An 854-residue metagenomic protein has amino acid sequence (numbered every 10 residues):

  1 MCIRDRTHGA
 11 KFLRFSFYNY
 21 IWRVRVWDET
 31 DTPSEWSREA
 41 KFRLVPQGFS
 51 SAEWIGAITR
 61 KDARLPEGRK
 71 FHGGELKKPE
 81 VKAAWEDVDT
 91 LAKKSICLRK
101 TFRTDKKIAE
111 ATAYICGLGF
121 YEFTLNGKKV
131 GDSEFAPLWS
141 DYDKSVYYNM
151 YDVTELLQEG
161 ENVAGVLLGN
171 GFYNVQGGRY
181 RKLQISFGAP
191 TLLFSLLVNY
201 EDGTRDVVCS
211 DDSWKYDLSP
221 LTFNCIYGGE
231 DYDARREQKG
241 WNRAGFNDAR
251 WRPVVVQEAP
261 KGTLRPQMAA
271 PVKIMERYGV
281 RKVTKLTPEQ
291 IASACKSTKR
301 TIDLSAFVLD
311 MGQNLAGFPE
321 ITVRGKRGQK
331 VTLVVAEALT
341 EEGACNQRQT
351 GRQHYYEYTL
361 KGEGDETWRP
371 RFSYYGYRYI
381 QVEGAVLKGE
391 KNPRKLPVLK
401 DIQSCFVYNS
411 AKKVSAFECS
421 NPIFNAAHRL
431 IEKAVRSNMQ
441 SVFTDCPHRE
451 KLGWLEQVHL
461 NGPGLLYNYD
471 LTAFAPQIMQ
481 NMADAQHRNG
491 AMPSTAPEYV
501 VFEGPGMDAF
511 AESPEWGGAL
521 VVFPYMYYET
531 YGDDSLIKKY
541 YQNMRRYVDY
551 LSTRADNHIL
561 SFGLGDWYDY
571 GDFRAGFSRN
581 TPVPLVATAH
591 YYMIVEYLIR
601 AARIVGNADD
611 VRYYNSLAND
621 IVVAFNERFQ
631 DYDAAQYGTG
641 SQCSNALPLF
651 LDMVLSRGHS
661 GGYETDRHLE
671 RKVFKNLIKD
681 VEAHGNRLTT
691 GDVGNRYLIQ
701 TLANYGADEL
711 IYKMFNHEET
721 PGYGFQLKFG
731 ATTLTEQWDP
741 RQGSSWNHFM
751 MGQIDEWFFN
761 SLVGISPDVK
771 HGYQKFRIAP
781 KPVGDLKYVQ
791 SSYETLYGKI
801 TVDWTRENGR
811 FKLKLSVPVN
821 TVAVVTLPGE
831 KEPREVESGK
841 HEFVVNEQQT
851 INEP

Functional and structural regions predicted by a protein language model:
R4-N19, R23-R449, E456-Q457, A473 (+4 more regions): Extracellular/oxidizing-compartment recognition motifs
E86-K93, T112, V130, L138-Y142 (+18 more regions): Alpha-helix capping and helix-loop boundary segments enriched in small/acidic/polar residues
A111-I115, L125, F318-E337, I380-A385 (+5 more regions): Alpha-helical support elements that line or immediately flank enzyme active sites and cofactor-binding pockets
F120, T191-L193, D211-L218, L387-L430 (+7 more regions): Active-site acid/base region of carbohydrate-active enzymes
K128-P137, D141-D143, E341-Q353, T472-F577 (+1 more regions): Helix-terminus loop motifs that line ligand-binding clefts
A164, Y232-D233, E450, N468 (+7 more regions): C-terminal capping/lid segments that line or modulate ligand- or cofactor-binding pockets
Q184, T191-S195, V208-W241, M268 (+2 more regions): Non-catalytic C-terminal accessory modules of carbohydrate-active enzymes
